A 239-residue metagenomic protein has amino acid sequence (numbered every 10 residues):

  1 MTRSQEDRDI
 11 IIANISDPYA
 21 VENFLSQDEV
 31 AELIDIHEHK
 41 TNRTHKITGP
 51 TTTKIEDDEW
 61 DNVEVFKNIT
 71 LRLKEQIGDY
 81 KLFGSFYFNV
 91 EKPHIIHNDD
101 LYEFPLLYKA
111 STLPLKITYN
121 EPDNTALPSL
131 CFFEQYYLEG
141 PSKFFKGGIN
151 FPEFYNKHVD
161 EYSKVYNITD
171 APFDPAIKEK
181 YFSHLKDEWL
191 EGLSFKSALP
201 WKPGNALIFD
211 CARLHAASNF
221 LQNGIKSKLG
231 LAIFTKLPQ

Functional and structural regions predicted by a protein language model:
T2-S85, E91-I96, A126-S129, Y136 (+1 more regions): Non-heme Fe(II)/2-oxoglutarate
G49, N219-F220: Sparse recognition of residues in long alpha-helices and their boundaries
E91-A206, D210-R213, L221-Q239: Catalytic core of non-heme Fe(II) oxygenases with the double-stranded beta-helix
A216: Short glycine-rich, flexible loops that bind phosphorylated cofactors or substrates
